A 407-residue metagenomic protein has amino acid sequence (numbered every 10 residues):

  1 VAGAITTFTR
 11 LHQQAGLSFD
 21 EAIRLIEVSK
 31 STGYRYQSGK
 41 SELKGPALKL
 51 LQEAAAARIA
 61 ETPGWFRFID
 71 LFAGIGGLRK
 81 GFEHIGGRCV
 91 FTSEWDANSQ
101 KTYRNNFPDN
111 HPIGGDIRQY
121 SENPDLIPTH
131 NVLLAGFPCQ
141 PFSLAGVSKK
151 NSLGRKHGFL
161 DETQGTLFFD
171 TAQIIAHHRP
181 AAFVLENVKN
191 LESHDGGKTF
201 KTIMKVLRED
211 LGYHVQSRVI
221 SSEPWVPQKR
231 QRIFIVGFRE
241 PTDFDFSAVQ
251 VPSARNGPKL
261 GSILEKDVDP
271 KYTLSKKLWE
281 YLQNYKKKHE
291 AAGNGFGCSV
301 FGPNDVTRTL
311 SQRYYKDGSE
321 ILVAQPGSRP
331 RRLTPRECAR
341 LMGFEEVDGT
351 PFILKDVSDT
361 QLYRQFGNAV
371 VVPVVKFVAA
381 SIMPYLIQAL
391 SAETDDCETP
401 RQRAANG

Functional and structural regions predicted by a protein language model:
V1-A15: A short, Lys/Arg-rich alpha-helix, primarily the initiator
Q14-R24: Short, charged amphipathic recognition helices of the HTH superfamily and cognate SANT/SANTA-like modules
E21-A22, S29-T32, K277-G407: C-terminal target-recognition/interaction regions appended to catalytic cores
E27-E42: Recognition helix of helix-turn-helix/homeodomain-like DNA-binding domains that insert into the DNA major groove
G45-A60: DNA major-groove recognition helix of helix-turn-helix/homeodomain DNA-binding modules
A56-R179, K189-S193, K198: Core alpha/beta nucleotide-donor-binding catalytic domains of modification enzymes
N123-H130, F142-T309, R313-Y315: Class I S-adenosyl-L-methionine
